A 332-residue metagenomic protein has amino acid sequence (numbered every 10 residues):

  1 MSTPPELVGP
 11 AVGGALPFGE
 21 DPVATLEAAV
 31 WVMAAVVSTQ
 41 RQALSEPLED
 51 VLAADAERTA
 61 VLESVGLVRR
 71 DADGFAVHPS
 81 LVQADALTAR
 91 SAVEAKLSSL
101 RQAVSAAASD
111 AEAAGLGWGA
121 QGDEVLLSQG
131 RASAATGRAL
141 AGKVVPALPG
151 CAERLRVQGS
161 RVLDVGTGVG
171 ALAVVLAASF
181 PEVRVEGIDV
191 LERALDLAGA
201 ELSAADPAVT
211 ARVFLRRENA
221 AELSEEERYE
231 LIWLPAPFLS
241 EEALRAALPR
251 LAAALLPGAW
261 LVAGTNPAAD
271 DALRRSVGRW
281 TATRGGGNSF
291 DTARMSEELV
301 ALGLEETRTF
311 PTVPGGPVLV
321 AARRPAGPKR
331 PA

Functional and structural regions predicted by a protein language model:
R69-G159: Conserved Class I S-adenosyl-L-methionine-dependent methyltransferase catalytic core
V169-F180: Conserved SAM-binding loop of SAM-dependent methyltransferases across substrates and taxa, primarily the Class I
L191-R193: Conserved SAM/SAH-binding beta-strand->alpha-helix loop
A221-I232: A short acidic, Gly/Pro-enriched loop at the edge of an enzyme's catalytic core that lines a small-molecule cofactor
E230-L244: A short SAM/SAH-binding and catalytic strip from SAM-dependent methyltransferases
R245-P257: A short glycine-rich, Lys/Arg-flanked "PGG" loop and its adjoining helix->strand segment in the class I
G258-N266: Conserved beta-strand signature within the Rossmann-like core of class I S-adenosyl-L-methionine
A268-G285: Short, glycine-/aromatic-enriched active-site segment of Class I SAM-dependent methyltransferases
